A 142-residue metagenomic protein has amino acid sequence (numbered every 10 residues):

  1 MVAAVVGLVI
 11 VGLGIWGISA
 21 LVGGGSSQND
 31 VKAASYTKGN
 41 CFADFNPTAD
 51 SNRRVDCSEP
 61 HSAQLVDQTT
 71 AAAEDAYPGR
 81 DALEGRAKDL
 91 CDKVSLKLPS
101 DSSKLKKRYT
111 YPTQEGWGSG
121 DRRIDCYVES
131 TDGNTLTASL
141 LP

Functional and structural regions predicted by a protein language model:
V2-P142: Low-complexity segments enriched in small/polar residues
